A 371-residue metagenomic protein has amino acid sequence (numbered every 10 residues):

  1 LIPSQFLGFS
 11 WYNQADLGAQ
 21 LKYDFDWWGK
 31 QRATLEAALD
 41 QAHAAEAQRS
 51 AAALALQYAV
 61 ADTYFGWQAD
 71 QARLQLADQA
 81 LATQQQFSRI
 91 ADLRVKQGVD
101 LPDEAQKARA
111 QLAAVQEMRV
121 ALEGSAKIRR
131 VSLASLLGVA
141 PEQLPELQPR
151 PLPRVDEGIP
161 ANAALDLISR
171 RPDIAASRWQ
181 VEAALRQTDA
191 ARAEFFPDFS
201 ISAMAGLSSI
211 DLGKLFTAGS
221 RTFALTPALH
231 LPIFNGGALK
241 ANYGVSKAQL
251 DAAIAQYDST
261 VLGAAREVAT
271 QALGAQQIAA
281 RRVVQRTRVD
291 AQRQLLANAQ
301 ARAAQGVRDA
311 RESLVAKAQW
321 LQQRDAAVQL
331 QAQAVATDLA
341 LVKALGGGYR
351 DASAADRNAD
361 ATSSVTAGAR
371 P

Functional and structural regions predicted by a protein language model:
L1-Q20, Q143-P160, D189, S202-N242 (+2 more regions): Small/polar, glycine/serine/threonine/aspartate-rich low-complexity segments that form flexible
Q14-D16, I128, N162, F196: Extracytoplasmic
F25-A53, Q79, D103, K107 (+6 more regions): Sec/SRP-type N-terminal targeting helices
Q31, D40, A47-A163, G274 (+5 more regions): Periplasmic alpha-helical coiled-coil/stalk elements that build and connect Gram-negative outer-membrane
Q148, D290-V315, L339-D356: A glycine-biased, small/acidic residue-tolerant capping/turn segment at secondary-structure junctions
V155, A264, Q305, A326-P371: Acidic, low-complexity, intrinsically disordered peripheral segments
